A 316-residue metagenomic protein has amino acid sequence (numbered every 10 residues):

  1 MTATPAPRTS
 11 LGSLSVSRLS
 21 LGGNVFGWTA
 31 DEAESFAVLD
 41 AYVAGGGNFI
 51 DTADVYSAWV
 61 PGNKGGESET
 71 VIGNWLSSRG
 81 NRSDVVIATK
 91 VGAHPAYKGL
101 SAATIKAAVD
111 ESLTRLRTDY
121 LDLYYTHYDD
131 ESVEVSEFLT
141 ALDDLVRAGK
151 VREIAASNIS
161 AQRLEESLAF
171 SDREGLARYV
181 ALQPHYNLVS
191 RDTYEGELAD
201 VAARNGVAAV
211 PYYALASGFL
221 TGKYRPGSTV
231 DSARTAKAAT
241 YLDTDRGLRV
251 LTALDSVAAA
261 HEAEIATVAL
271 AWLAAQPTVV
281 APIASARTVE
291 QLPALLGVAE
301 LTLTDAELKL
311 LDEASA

Functional and structural regions predicted by a protein language model:
M1-S83: N-terminal binding-site loop/beta-alpha segment at the start of enzyme catalytic domains that lines or forms
A3, D129, V133-A316: Beta/alpha (TIM)-barrel catalytic core signal, keyed to glycine-rich beta->alpha loops juxtaposed to Asp/Glu that bind
G22-A33, V91-A103, E131-S132: Active-site mouth loops of central-metabolism enzymes
D31-Y42, L100-R115, L164-A169: Short, acidic/polar
V43-A44, G73-D84, L113-R117, V146 (+1 more regions): Acidic (Asp/Glu)-rich catalytic clusters
F49-A53, V86-T89, Y120-Y125, A155-A156 (+1 more regions): Short beta-strand segments at enzyme active-site cores
Y56-P61, A93-K98, Q291-A294: A short acidic, helix-capping loop that chelates divalent metal ions and anchors anionic groups
L113-S132: Active-site groove signature of glycoside hydrolases
